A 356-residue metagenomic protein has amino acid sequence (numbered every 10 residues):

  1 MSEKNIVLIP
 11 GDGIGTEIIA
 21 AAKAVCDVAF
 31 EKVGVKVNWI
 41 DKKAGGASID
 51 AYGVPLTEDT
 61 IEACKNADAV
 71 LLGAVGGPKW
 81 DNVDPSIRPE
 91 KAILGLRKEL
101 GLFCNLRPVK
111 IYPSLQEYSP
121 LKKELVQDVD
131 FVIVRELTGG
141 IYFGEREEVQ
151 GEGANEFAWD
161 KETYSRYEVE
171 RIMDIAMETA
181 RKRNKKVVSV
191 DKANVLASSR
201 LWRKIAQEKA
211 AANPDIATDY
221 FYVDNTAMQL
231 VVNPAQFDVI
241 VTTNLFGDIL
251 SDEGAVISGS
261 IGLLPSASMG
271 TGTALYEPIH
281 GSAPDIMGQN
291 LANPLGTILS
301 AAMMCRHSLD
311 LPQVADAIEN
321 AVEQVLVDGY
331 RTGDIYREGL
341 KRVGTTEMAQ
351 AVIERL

Functional and structural regions predicted by a protein language model:
S2-I6: Extreme N-terminal starter segment of soluble prokaryotic enzymes
V7-A24, V28-F30, G153-D224, Q236: Glycine-rich phosphate/diphosphate-binding loop of Rossmann-like nucleotide-binding domains
D12-G15, D68, V134, A176 (+4 more regions): Buried hydrophobic positions in well-ordered alpha/beta secondary-structure cores of metabolic enzymes
A22, C26, A206, T297-S308 (+1 more regions): Buried hydrophobic packing segments
G34-E58, M228-L230: N-terminal beta-loop-helix "entrance" segment that forms/cooperates in small-molecule cofactor or anionic ligand
G46-I49, L230-Y330: Glycine-rich phosphate/nucleotide-binding loop
D50-W159, L245-G247: N-terminal glycine-rich phosphate/adenylate-binding segment common to multiple enzyme folds
T138-G139, F143-R183, V187, A193-V195 (+3 more regions): Glycine-rich phosphate/pyrophosphate-binding loop and the adjoining helix
